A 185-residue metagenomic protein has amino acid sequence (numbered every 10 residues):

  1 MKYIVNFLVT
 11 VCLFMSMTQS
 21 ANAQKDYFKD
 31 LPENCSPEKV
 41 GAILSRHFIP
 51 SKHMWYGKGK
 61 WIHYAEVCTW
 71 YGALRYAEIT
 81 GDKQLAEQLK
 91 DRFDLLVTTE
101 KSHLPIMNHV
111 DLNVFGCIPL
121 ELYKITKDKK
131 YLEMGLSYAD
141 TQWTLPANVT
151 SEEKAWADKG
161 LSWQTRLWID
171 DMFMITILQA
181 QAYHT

Functional and structural regions predicted by a protein language model:
M1-Q24: Bacterial Sec-dependent N-terminal signal peptides
F14, I125, L145: Phosphate/oxyanion-binding loops and surfaces in catalytic or ligand/nucleic-acid-binding neighborhoods
Q24-D94, D128-S137, T141, L145 (+1 more regions): Low-complexity, Ser/Thr/Pro/Gly-enriched N-terminal "stalk/linker" regions
W55-G59, K101-P105, W163-Q164: A ubiquitous short alpha-helical element
I62-E78, N108-K124, L167-H184: Well-ordered alpha-helical segments within folded domains of soluble proteins
D82-E121: Mid-chain, structured segments of secreted extracytoplasmic proteins
L112-Y123, K129-D140, E153-D158: Glycine-rich flavin
T141-H184: The feature captures the catalytic groove of carbohydrate-active enzymes
